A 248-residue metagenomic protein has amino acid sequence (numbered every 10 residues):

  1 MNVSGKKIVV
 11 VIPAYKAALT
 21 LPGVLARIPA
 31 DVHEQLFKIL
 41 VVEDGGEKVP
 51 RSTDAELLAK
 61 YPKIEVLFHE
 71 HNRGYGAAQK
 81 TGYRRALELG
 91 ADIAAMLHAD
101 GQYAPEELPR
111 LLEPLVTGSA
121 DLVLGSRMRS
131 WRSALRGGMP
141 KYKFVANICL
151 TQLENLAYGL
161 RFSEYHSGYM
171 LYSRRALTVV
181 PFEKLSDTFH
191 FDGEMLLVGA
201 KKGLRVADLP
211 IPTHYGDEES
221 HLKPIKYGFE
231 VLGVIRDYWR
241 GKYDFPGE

Functional and structural regions predicted by a protein language model:
M1-I8, G159, E183-E248: Hydrophobic helical membrane-anchoring modules
I8, F37, K63-E65: Short, conserved active-site loop motifs that form the nucleotide-linked donor/cofactor pocket
A17-A30: Short, well-formed alpha-helical segments that are part of the catalytic scaffolds of diverse glycosyltransferases
A17-T20, G46, Y75, A104: Donor nucleotide-sugar binding loop of glycosyltransferases
L36-G46, L67-H69: Short beta-strand/loop segment that forms part of the nucleotide-sugar
E43-T53, G101: A conserved acidic beta->alpha catalytic loop
H71-E88, I93, P105-F189, G216-K226 (+1 more regions): Acceptor/aglycone-binding surface of glycosyltransferases and processive sugar-polymer synthases
